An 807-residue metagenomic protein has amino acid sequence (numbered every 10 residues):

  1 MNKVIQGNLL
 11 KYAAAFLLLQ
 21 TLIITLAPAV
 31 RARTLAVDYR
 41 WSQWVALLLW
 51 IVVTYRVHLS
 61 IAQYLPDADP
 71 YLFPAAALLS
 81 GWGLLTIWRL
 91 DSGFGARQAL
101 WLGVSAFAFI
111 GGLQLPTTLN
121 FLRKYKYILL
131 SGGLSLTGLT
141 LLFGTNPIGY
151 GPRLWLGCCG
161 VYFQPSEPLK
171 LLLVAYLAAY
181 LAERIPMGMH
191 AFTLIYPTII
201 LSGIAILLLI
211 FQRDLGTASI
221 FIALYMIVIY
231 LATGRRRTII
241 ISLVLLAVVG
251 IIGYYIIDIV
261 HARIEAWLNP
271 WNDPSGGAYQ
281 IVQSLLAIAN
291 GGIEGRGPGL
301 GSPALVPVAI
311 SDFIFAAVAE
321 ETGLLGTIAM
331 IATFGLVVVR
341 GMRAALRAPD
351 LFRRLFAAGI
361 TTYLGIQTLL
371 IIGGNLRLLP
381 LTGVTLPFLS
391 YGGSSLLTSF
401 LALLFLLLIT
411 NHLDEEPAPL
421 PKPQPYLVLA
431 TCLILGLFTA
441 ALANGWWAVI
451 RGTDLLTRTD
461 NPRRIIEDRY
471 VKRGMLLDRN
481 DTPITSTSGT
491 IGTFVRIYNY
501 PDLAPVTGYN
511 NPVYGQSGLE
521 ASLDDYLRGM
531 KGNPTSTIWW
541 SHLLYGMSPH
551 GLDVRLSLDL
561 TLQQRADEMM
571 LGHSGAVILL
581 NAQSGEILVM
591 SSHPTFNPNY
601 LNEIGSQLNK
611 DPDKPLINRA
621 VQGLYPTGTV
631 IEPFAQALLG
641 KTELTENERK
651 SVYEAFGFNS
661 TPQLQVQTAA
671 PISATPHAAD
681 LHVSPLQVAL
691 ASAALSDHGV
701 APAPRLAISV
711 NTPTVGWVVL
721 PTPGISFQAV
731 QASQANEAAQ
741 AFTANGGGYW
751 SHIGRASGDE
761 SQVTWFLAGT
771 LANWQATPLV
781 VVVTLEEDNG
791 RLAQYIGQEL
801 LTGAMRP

Functional and structural regions predicted by a protein language model:
N2-R213, I372-P387, Y391, S395-L396 (+2 more regions): Membrane-helix boundary/helix-loop-helix interface segments in multi-pass membrane proteins
A46-T54, G103-V104, E320-V339, T629 (+1 more regions): Hydrophobic alpha-helical transmembrane segments
F121-Y127, A191-Y196, T233-V244, A418-T431: Membrane-interfacial entry segments at the cytosolic side of transmembrane helices
K124, T410-P615, R619-L624, F634 (+2 more regions): Periplasmic/cell-envelope proteins involved in peptidoglycan metabolism and beta-lactam response
G138, P147-Y162, Y230, T238-M330 (+2 more regions): Hydrophobic, glycine- and aromatic-enriched re-entrant/interface helices and adjoining loop segments
F192-I210, L215-Y255: Hydrophobic alpha-helical segments of polytopic membrane proteins
A344-G383, L389: Loop-to-helix entry and N-terminal half of a specific, functionally important transmembrane alpha helix in multi-pass
S541, Q583-N789: Beta-lactam-recognizing serine transpeptidase/beta-lactamase-like catalytic domain environment
